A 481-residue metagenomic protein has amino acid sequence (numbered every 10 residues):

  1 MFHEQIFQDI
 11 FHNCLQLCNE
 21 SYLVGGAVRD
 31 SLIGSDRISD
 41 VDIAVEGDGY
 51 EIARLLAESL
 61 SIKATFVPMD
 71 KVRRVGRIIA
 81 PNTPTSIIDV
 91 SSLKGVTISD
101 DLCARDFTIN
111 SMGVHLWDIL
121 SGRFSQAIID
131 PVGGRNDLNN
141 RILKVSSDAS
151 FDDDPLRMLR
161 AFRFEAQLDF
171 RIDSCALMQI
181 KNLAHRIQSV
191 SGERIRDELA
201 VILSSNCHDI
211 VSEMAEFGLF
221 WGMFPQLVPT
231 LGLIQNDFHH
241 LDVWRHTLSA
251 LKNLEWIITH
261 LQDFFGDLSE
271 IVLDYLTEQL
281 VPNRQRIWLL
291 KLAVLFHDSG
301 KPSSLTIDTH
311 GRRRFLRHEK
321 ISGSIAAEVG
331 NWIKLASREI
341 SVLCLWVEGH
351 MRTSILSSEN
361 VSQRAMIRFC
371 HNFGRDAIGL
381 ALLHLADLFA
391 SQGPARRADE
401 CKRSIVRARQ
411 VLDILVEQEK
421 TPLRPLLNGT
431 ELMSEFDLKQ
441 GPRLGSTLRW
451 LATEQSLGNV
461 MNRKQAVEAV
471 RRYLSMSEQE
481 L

Functional and structural regions predicted by a protein language model:
M1-L481: Catalytic cores of the polymerase beta-like nucleotidyltransferase superfamily and closely associated nucleotide
